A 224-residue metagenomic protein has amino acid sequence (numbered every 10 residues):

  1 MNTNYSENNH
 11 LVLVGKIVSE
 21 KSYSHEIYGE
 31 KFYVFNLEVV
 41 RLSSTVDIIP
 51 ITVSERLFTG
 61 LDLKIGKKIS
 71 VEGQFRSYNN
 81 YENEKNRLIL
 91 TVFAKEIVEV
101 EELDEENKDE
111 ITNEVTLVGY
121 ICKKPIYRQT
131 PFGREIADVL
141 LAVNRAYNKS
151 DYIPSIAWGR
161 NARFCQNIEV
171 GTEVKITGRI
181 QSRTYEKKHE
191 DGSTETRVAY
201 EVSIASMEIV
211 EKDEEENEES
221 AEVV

Functional and structural regions predicted by a protein language model:
M1-V224: Single-stranded nucleic acid-binding surfaces, predominantly the OB-fold ssDNA-binding core
